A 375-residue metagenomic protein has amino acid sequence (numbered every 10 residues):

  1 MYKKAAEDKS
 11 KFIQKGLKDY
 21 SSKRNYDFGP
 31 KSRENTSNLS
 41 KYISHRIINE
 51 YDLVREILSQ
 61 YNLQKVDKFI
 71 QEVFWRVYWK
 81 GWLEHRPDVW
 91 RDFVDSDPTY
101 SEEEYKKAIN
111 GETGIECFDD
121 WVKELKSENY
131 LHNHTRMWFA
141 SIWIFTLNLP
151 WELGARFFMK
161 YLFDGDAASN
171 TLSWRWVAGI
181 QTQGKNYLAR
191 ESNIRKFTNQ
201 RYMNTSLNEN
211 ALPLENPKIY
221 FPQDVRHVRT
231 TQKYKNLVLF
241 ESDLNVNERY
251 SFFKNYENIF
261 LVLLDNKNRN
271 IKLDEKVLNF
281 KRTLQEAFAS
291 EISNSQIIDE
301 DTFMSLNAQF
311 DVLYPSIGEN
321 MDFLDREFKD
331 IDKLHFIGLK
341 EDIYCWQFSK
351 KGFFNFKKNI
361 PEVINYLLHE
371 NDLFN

Functional and structural regions predicted by a protein language model:
Y2-A6, K11, G16-I70, W75 (+4 more regions): Trp/Phe/Arg-rich N-terminal binding region typifying the photolyase-homology
I43, I48-Y51, E56, Q64-Y234: Active-site-proximal binding-pocket segments
